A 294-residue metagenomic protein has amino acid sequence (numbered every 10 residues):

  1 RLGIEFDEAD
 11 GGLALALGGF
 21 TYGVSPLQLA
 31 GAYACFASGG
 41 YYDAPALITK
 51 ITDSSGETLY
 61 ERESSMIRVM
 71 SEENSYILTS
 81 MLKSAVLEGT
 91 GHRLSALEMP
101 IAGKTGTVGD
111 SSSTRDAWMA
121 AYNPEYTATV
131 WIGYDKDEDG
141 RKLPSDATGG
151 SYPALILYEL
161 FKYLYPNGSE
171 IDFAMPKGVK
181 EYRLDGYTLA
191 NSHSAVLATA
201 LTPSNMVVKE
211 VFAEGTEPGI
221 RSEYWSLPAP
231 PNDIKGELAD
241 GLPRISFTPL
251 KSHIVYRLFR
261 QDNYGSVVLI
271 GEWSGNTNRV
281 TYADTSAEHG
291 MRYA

Functional and structural regions predicted by a protein language model:
L2-E5, C35-G39, S54, M81-E88 (+1 more regions): Structured segments of extracytoplasmic/periplasmic soluble domains in secreted or envelope-associated proteins
L2-L59, E63, I67-V69, P100-S113 (+3 more regions): Active-site-proximal helix/loop microenvironment of the serine DD-peptidase/beta-lactamase transpeptidase fold
E8, Y42-A46, L87-S95, L164-E181: Acidic/polar loop patches that form or flank catalytic/metal-binding clefts of enzymes that bind anionic ligands
L13-A16, S25-L29, L47, N74-M81 (+1 more regions): Stable alpha-helical elements in mature extracytoplasmic
E63, I101-A294: Soluble, non-transmembrane domains of envelope/secretory-pathway proteins that act on or interact with carbohydrate
M81-V108: Active-site Gly/Thr loop motif
